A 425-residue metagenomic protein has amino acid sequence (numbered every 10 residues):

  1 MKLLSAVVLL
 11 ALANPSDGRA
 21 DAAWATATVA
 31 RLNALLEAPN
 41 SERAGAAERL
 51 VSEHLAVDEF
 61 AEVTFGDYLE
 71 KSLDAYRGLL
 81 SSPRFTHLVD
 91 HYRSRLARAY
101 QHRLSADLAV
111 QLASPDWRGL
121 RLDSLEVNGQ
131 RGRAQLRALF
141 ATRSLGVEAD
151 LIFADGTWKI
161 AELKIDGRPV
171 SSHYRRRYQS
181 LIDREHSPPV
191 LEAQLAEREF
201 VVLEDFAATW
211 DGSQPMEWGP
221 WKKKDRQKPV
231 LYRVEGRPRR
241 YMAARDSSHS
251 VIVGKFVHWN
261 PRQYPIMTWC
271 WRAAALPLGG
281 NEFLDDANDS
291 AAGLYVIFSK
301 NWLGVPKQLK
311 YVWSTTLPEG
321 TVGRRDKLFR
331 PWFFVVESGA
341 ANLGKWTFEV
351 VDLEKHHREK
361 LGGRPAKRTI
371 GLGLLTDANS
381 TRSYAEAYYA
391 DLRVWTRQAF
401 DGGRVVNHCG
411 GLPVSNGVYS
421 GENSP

Functional and structural regions predicted by a protein language model:
D21-L104: Early exported N-terminus immediately downstream of N-terminal targeting peptides
F85-G146: Surface-exposed, charged secondary-structure patches
E162-V202: Low-complexity, intrinsically disordered terminal/linker segments enriched in charged and Gly/Pro repeats
A193-K223, G403-E422: Extracellular carbohydrate-recognition regions
F206, L372, A390-V394: Extracellular beta-strand elements of beta-rich domains used for carbohydrate recognition/degradation or cell-matrix
K228-I252: Short carbohydrate-recognition loop motifs
F256-M267, A340-L343, P365: Extracellular/lumenal carbohydrate-interaction signature centered on repeated Trp-anchored short motifs
D289-L294, F329-G339, L343-Y384: Extracellular beta-strand ligand-recognition surfaces/modules
